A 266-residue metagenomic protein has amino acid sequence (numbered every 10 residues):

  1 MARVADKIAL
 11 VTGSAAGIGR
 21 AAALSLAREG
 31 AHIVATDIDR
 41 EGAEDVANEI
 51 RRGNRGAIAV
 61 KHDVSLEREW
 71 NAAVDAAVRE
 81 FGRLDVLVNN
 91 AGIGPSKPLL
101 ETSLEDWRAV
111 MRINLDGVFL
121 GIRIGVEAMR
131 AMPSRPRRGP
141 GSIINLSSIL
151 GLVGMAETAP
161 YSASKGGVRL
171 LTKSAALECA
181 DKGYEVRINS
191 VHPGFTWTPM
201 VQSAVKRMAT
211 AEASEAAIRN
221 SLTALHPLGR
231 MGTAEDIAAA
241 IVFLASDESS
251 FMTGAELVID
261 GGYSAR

Functional and structural regions predicted by a protein language model:
A2-V34: Canonical Rossmann dinucleotide-binding motif of NAD(H)/NADP(H)-dependent dehydrogenases/reductases, specifically
R3, V153, R230, I241-F243 (+2 more regions): Short C-terminal tail/terminal secondary-structure segment of NAD(P)H-dependent dehydrogenase/reductase domains
P98-L99, D106-M111, L222: Substrate-binding pocket helix/loop in short-chain dehydrogenase/reductase
I122, S164, T172: Active-site helix of classical SDR
E127, L177-D181, S250: Alpha-helical segment proximal to the catalytic Tyr-Lys
S148: Residue(s) in the substrate-gating loop at a strand-loop-helix junction that position the organic substrate next
A180, E185-R187, M252-G254: Short, small/polar-rich loop/turn modules that mediate ligand/substrate recognition or access, typified
